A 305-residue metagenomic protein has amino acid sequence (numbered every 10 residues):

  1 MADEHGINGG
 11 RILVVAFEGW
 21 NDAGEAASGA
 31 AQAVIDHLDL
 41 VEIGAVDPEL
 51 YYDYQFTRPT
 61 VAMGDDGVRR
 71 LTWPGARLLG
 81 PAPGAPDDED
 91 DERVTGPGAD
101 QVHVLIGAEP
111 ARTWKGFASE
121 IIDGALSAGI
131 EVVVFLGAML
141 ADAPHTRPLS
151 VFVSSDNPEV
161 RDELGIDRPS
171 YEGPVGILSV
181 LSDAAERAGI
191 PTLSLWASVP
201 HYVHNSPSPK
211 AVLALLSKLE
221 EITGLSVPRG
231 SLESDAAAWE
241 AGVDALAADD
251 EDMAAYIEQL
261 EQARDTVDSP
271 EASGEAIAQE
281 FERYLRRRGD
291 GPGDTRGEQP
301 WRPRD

Functional and structural regions predicted by a protein language model:
M1-G107: N-terminal short beta-loop-beta anion/metal-coordinating cradle
V15-A16, I106-G107, F135-L136, W196-S198: Short beta-strand segments
F17-N21, V104-W114, L164-E172, Y202-S206: Flexible, glycine/proline-enriched loop segments at strand-loop-helix junctions that form or flank small-ligand binding
D22-G29, R112, G116, E172 (+6 more regions): Conserved active-site and cofactor/substrate-binding residues in soluble primary-metabolism enzymes
G29, A33-D36, E120, V180-A184 (+2 more regions): Alpha-helical scaffold segments in soluble metabolic enzymes
D100, A108-E159, L181: Internal, conserved structured core segments that host functional sites
D142-S226: Catalytic cores of processing enzymes, dominated by hydrolases/peptidases, characterized by acidic/His-rich
V203-D305: A conserved C-terminal secondary-structure "cap"
